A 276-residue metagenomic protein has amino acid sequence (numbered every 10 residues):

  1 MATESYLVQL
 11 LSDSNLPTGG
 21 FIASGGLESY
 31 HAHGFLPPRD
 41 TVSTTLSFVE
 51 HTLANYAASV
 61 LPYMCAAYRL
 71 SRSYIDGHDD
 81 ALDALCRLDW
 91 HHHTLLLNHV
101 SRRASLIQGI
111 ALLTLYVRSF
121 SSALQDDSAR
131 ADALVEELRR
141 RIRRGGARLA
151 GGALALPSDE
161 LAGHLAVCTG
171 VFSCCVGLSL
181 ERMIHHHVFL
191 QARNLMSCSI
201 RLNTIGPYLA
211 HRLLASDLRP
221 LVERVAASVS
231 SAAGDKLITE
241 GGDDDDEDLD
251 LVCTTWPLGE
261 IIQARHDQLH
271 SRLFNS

Functional and structural regions predicted by a protein language model:
M1, C65-H91, A233-D245, L251-W256: Long, compositionally biased
A2-Y6, L10, F35, R39 (+2 more regions): C-terminal auxiliary extensions adjacent to catalytic cores
E4-L82: Glycine/small-residue-rich interface belts in oligomeric ring/scaffold proteins and their assembly partners
P17-G19, S105, V188: Glycine-rich anion/phosphate-binding loop at the beta-strand->alpha-helix junction
S29-G34, T52, Y56, A67-S71 (+5 more regions): Generic structural signal for hydrophobic core residues of well-folded globular domains
L46-V60, L95-L96, L138-G145, L190-L202 (+1 more regions): Short, mixed-charge aromatic SLiMs
S73-L178: Internal, conserved structured core segments that host functional sites
